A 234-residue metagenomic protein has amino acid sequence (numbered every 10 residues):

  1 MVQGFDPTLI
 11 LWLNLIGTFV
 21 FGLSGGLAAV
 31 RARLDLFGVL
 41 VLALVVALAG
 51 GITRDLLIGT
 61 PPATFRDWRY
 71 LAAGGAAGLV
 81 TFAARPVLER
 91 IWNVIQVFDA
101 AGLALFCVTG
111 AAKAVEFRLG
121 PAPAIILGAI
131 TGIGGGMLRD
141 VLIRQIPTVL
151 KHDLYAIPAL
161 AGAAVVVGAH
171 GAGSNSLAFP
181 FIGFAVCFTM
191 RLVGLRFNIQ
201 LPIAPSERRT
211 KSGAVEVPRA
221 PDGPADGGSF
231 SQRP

Functional and structural regions predicted by a protein language model:
M1-L9, L56-R66, G110-P123, G168-F179: Helix-coil boundary and interhelical linker segments in multi-pass alpha-helical membrane proteins
D6-T18, V41-L44, P62-A76, G120-G132: Structural signature of hydrophobic alpha-helical transmembrane segments
G22-A32, I52-L56, L79-W92, M137-T148 (+1 more regions): C-terminal ends of transmembrane helices
F37-V45, R66-A72, W92-L103, P123-L127 (+1 more regions): Cytoplasmic-side transmembrane-helix entry/capping segments in multi-pass membrane proteins
V41-V45, I52-I58, I126, I130 (+2 more regions): Short, structured motif recognition centered on aromatic/hydrophobic residues
A43-G51, G74, D99-A112, I130 (+2 more regions): Small-residue-rich segments of transmembrane alpha-helices in multi-pass membrane proteins, especially helix faces
A84, R90-T148: Membrane-proximal helix-loop-helix units in multi-pass membrane proteins
P202-G227: Short, highly charged, low-complexity non-transmembrane loops/tails of multi-pass membrane proteins
